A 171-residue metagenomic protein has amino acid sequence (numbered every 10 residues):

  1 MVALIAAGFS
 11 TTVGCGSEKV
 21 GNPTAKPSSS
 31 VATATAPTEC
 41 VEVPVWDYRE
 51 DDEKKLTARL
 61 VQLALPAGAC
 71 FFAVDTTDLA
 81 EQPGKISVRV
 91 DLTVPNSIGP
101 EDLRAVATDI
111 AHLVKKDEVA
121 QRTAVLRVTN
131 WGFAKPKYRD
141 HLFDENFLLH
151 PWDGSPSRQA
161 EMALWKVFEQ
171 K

Functional and structural regions predicted by a protein language model:
M1-V13: Sec-dependent bacterial lipoprotein signal peptides
V13-K19: Bacterial signal peptide processing site
T24-P66: N-terminal low-complexity, Pro/Thr/Ser-rich intrinsically disordered segments that act as propeptides or flexible
E42-D47, D91-D102: Second-shell loop/turn segments in exported
R59-R89, V94, A120-K171: Polar/charged, Gly/Pro-rich intrinsically disordered segments
I98-Q121: Short, non-transmembrane amphipathic alpha-helical segments
